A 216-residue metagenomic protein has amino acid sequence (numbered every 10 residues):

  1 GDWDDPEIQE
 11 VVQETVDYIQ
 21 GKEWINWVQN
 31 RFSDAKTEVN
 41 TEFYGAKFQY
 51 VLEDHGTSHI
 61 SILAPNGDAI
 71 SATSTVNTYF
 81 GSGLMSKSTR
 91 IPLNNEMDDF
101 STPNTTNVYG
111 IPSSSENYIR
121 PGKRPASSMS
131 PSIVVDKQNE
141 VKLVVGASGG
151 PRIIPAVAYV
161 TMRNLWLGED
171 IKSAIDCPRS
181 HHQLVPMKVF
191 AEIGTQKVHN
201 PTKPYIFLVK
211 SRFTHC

Functional and structural regions predicted by a protein language model:
G1-V76, M85, T89, E96 (+2 more regions): Internal maturation/activation junctions in enzymes
T57-C216: N-terminal nucleophile
